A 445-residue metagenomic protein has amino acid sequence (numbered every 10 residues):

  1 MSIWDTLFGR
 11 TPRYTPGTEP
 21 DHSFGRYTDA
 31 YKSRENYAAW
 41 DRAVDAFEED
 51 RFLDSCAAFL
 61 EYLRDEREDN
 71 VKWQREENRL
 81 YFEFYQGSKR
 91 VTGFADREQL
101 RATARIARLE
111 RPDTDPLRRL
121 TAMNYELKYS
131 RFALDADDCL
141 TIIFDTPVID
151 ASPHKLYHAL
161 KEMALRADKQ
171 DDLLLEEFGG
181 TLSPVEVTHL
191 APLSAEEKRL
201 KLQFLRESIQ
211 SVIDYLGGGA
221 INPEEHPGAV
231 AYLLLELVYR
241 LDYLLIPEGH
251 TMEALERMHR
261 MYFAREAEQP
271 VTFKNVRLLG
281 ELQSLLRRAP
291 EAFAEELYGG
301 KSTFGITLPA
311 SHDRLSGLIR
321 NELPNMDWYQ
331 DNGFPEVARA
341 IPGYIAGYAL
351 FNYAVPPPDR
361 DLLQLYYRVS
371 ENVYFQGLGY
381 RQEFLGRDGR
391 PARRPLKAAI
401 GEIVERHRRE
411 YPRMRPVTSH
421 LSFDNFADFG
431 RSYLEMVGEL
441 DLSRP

Functional and structural regions predicted by a protein language model:
I3-R105, L109: N-terminal catalytic cores of peptidoglycan-degrading enzymes
T103-D137: Short, internal acidic amphipathic alpha-helical interface segments that mediate docking to partner proteins
L134-H158: Well-ordered alpha/beta subsegment
L156-Q170: Short amphipathic C-terminal alpha-helix that caps PH/PH-like domains
L175-Y232: Charged, amphipathic alpha-helical linkers/stalks
G217-H226, D242-H250, W328-D331, R415-S419: Charged, low-complexity interaction regions
L234-V337: Charged, long alpha-helical assembly modules
N325-P445: Charge-dense, extended regions
